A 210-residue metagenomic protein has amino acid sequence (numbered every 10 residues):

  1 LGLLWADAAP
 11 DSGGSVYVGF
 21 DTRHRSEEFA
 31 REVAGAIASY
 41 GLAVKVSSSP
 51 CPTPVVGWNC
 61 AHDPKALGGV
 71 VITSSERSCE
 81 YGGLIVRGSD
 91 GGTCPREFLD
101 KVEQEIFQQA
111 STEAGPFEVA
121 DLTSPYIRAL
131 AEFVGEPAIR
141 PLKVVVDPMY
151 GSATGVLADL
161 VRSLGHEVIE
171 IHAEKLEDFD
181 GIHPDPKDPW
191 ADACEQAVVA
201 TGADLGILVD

Functional and structural regions predicted by a protein language model:
L1, G82-T201: Gly/Ser/Thr-enriched, mixed-charge loops and adjacent short helices that form phosphate/oxyanion-binding elements
L3-P10, S15-Y81, D159-D210: N-terminal small/polar loop signature for handling phosphorylated ligands or for N-terminal nucleophile
